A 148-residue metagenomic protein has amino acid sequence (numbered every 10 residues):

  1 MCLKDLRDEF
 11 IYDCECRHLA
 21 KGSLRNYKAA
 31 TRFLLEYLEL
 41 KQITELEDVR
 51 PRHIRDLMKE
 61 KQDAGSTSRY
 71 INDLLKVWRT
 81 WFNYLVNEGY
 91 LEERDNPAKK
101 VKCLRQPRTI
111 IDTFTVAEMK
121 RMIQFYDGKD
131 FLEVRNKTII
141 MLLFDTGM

Functional and structural regions predicted by a protein language model:
M1-M148: Conserved catalytic core of the tyrosine transesterase superfamily
